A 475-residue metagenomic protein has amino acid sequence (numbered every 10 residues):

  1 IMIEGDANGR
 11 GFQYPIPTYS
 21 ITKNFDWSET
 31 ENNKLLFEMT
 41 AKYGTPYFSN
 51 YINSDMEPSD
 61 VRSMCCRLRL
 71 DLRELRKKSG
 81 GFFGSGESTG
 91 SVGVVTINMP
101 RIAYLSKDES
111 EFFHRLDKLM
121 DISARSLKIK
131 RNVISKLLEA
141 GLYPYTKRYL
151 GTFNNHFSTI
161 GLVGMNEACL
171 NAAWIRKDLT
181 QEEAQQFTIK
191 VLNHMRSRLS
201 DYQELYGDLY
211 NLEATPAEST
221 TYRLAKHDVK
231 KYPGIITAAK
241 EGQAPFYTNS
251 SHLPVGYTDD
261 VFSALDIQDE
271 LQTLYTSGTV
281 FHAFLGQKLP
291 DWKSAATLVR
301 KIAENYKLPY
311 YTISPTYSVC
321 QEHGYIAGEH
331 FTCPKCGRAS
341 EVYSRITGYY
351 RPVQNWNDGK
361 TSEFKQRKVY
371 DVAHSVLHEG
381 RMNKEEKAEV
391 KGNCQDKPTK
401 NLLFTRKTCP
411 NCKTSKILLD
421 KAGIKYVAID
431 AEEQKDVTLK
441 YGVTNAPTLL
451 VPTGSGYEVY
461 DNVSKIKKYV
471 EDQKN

Functional and structural regions predicted by a protein language model:
I1-N154, I175, Q181-K335, V342: Conserved catalytic cores of very large enzyme subunits
S88, T152-C169, R338-N355: Conserved phosphate/anionic-ligand binding catalytic regions in large, soluble enzymes, centered on
T316-K335, E341, R345-P398, K421: Intrinsic, low-complexity terminal and presequence regions
V390-I424: Local sequence-structure signature of Cys/Sec-based thiol-disulfide redox active-site neighborhoods
T405, G423-D436, N445: Thiol-based oxidoreductase modules, predominantly thioredoxin-like and allied folds used for disulfide exchange
V437-G442, V470-Q473: Short amphipathic alpha-helix with an adjacent loop that forms part of the alpha/beta core around
Y441-L450: Structural micro-motif
V451-N475: Non-catalytic, surface beta->alpha helical segment in thiol-disulfide oxidoreductase systems
